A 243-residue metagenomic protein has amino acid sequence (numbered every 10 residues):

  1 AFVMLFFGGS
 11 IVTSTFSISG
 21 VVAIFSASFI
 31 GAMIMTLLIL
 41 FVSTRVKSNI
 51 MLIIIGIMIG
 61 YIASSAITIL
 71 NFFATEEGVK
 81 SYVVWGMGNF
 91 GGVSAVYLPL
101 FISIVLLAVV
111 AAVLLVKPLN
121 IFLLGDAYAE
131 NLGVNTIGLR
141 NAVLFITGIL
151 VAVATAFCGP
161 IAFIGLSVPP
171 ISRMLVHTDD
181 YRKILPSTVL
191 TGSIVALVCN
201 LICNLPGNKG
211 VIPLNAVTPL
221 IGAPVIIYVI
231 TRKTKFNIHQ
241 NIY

Functional and structural regions predicted by a protein language model:
A1-Y243: Alpha-helical transmembrane segments in inner-membrane proteins
